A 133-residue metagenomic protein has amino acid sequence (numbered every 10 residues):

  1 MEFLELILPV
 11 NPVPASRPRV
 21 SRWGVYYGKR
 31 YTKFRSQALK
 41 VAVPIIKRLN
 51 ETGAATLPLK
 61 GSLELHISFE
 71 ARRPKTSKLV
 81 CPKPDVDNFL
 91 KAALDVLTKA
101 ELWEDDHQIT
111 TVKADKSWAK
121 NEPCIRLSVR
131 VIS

Functional and structural regions predicted by a protein language model:
M1-S133: Acidic, proline/glycine-enriched N-terminal capping motif
